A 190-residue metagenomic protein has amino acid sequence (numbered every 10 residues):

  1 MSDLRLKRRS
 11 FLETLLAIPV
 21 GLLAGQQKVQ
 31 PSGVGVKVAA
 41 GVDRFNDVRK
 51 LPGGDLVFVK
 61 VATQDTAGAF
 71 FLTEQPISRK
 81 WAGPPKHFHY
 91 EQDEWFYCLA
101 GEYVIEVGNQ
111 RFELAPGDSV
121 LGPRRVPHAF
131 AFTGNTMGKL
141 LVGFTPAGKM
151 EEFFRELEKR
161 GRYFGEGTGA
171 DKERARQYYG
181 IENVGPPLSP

Functional and structural regions predicted by a protein language model:
M1-P19: N-terminal secretory signal peptides and thylakoid transit peptides that target proteins across membranes
G25-L56, K159: C-terminal segment of N-terminal export signals and the immediately downstream linker at the start of the mature
R49-K86, Q92-D93: A short glycine-rich, His/Asp/Glu-containing loop-to-beta-strand
P84-K86, V107-F112: Short beta-strand segments
D93-Y103: Glycine- and acidic-residue-biased ligand/ion/polar-headgroup-sensing regions
Q110-R124: Short acidic-glycine-tyrosine-enriched beta hairpin
R124-E151: Ligand-binding loop in jelly-roll beta-barrel domains
E156-P190: Acidic/histidine-enriched, glycine/proline-rich intrinsically disordered or flexible terminal extensions
